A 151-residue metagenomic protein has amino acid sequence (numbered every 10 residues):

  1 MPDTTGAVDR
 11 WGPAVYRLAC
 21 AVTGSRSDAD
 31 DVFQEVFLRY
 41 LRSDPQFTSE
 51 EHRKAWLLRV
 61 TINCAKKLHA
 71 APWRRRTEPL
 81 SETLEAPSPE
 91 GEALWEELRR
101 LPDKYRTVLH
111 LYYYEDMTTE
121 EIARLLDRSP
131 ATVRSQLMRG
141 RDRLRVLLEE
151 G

Functional and structural regions predicted by a protein language model:
M1-R17, S27-D30, L41: A short, charge-rich alpha-helical start-of-domain segment used by transcription regulators
G12, Y16, F37, P102 (+2 more regions): C-terminal flanking helix
R17, D31-L38, R42, E51-N63: Structural recognition of an alpha-helix C-terminal capping motif at a helix-to-coil junction
G24, E35-H52, A71-W73, L147: Sigma70-family region 2
R42-T48, L58-L80, P87, R139: Arg/Lys-rich amphipathic alpha helix in sigma70-family domain 2
I62, K66, L126-G151: DNA-recognition helix of helix-turn-helix
A93-P102: Short amphipathic alpha-helical boundary/capping segments
V108-Y112: A short pre-motif secondary-structure segment
